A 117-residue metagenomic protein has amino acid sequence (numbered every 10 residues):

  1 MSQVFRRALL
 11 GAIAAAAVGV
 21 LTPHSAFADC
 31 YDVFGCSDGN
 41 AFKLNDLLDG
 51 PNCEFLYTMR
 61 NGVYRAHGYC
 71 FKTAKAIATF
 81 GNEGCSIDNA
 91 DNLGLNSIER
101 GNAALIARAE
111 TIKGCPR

Functional and structural regions predicted by a protein language model:
M1-A12: Bacterial N-terminal signal peptides that target proteins for export
G11-A12, P23, D49, S97: Generic detector of low-complexity/intrinsically disordered segments and short hydrophobic N-terminal stretches
A16-S25: C-terminal segment of classical bacterial N-terminal signal peptides
V33-L44, I87-N89: Acidic/histidine-rich, surface-exposed loop or edge segments in extracytoplasmic proteins
G35, N52, G114-R117: Post-signal peptide N-terminal regions of Sec-secreted extracellular proteins
L47-G81, C85-S86: Amphipathic alpha-helical packing elements
F71-R117: Compact alpha-helical subdomains of small soluble proteins
